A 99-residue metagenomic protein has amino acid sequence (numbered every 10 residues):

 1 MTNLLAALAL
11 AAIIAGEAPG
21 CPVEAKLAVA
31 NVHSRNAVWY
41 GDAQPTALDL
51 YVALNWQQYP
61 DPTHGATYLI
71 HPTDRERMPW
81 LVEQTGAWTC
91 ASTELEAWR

Functional and structural regions predicted by a protein language model:
M1-L4: Catalytic phosphate/metal-binding cores of nucleic-acid and nucleotide-processing enzymes, i.e., regions that mediate
A9-R99: Bacterial extracytoplasmic/cell-wall-associated proteins, especially those involved in peptidoglycan
